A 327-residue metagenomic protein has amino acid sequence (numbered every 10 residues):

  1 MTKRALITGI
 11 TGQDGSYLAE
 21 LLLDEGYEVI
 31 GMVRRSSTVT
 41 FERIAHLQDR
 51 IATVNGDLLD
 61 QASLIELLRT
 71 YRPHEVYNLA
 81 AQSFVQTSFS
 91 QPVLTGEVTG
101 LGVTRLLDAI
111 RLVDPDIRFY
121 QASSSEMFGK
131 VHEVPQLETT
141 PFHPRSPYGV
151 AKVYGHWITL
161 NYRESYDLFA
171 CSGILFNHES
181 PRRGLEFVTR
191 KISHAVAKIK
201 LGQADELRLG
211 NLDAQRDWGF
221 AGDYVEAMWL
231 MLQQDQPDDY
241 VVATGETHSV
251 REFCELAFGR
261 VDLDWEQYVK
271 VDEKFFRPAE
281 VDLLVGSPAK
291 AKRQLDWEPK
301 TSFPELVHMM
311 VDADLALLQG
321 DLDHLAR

Functional and structural regions predicted by a protein language model:
M1-H178, G222, L232, T301 (+1 more regions): N-terminal Rossmann-like NAD(P)+-binding domain of SDR-like oxidoreductases, especially those catalyzing
H46, N55, S172, N211 (+2 more regions): Structural signal for conserved beta-strand scaffold positions within catalytic alpha/beta enzyme cores
L59, S90, V98-L101, S146 (+7 more regions): Residue-level signal for the nucleotide or nucleotide-sugar donor/cofactor binding architecture
V131-P135, R145-P147, V153, W157-Q233 (+1 more regions): NAD(P)-dependent short-chain dehydrogenase/reductase
T139, A204, P237-D239: Short, solvent-exposed beta-strand edge segments and adjacent coil->beta transition regions
L207, N211, D238-Y240, H248-E255 (+3 more regions): C-terminal "lid/loop" region of Rossmann-like NAD(P)-dependent oxidoreductases
R293: Alpha-helical residues within the helix-turn-helix
